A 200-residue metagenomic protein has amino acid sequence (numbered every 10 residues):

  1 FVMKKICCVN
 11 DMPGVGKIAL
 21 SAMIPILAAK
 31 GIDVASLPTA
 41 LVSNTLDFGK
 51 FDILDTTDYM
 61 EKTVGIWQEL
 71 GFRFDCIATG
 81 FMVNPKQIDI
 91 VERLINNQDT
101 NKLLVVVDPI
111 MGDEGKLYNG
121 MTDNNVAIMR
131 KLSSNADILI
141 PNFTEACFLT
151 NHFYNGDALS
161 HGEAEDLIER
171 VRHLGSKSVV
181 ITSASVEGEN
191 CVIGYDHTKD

Functional and structural regions predicted by a protein language model:
F1, D55, L159: Short, surface-exposed alpha-helical recognition segments that flank or form part of ligand/macromolecule-binding
F1, L70-F72, S134, L174: Structured loop/turn residues at beta-strand edges in well-structured enzyme cores
F1-V2, D200: Short intrinsically disordered, low-complexity coil segments enriched in acidic
V2, N97-L104, S134, V186-C191: Generic structural signal for short, solvent-exposed loop/turn connectors between secondary structure elements
K4-V107, M111-N119: Conserved N-terminal subdomain of the carbohydrate kinase-like
G120-K199: Conserved phosphate/ATP/ADP-binding segment of small-molecule kinases
